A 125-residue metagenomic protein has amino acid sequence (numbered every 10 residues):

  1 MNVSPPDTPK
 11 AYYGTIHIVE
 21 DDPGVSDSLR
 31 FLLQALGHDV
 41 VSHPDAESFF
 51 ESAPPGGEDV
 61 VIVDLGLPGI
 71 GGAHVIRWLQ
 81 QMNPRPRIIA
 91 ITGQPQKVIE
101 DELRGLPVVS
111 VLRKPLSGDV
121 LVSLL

Functional and structural regions predicted by a protein language model:
M1-H17, P23-G24, R30, E47 (+3 more regions): Non-catalytic signal-transmission and effector/linker regions of two-component phosphorelay proteins
P23-V41: Two-component/phosphorelay signaling modules centered on CheY-like receiver
S42-V60: Acidic, metal-coordinating helix/loop segments flanking the phosphotransfer/catalytic sites of two-component signaling
D45, G71-H74: Acidic catalytic/metal-coordinating carboxylates
P68: The feature encodes the CheY-like receiver
A73-R85: Short amphipathic alpha-helix used as the core "switch/output" element in two-component signaling
H74, P95-V111: Alpha4 helix (beta4-alpha4-beta5 surface) of REC/receiver domains from two-component response regulators
